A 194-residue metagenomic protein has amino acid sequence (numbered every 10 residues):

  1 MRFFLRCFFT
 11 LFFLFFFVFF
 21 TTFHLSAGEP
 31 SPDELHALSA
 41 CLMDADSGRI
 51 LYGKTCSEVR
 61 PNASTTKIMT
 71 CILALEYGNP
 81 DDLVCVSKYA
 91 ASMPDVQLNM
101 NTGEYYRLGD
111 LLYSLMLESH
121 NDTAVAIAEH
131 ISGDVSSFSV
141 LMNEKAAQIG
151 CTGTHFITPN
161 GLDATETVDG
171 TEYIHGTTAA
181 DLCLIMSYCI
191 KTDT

Functional and structural regions predicted by a protein language model:
M1-C7: Positively charged n-region of N-terminal signal peptides that target proteins for export
F8-F20: Bacterial N-terminal signal peptides
F20-S26: Membrane-interface motif at the C-terminal end of an N-terminal transmembrane signal
S26-C183, C189-K191: Active-site-adjacent loops and short helices of periplasmic peptidoglycan-processing enzymes
T194: Acidic/histidine-enriched alpha-helical segments
